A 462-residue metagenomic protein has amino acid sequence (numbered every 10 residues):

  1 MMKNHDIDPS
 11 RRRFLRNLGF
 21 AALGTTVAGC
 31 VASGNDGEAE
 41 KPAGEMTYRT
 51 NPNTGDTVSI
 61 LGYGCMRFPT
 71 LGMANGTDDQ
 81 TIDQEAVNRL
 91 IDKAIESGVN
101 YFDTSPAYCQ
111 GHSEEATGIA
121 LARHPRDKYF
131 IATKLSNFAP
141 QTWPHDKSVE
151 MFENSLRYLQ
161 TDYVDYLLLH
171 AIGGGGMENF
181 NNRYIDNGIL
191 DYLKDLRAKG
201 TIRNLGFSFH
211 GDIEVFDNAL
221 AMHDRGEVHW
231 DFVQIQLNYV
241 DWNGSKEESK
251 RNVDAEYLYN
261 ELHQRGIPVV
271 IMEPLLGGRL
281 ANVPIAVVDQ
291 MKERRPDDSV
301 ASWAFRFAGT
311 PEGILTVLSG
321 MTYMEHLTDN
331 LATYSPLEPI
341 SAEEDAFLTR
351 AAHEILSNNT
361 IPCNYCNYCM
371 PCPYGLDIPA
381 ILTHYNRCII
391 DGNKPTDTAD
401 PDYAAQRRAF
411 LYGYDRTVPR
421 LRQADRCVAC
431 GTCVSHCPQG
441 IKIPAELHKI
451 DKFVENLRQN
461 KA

Functional and structural regions predicted by a protein language model:
M2-Y129, N187, D191-Y192, A198: N-terminal binding-site loop/beta-alpha segment at the start of enzyme catalytic domains that lines or forms
I7-L15, C369, C427-C433: Twin-arginine (Tat) signal peptide motif
N51, Y63, F102, T117 (+8 more regions): Conserved, mostly hydrophobic/aromatic
V58-G62, Y101, K128-A132, Y163-Y166 (+4 more regions): Structural preference for beta-strand elements that scaffold enzyme active sites
Q80-K93, P144-Y158, I213-L220, A301-F305: Short, acidic/polar
L159-N179: Active-site groove signature of glycoside hydrolases
I172-T383, R387-F410, S435, K442-A445: Beta/alpha (TIM)-barrel catalytic core signal, keyed to glycine-rich beta->alpha loops juxtaposed to Asp/Glu that bind
N393-C427, Q459-A462: Short Fe-S-cluster ligation motifs
